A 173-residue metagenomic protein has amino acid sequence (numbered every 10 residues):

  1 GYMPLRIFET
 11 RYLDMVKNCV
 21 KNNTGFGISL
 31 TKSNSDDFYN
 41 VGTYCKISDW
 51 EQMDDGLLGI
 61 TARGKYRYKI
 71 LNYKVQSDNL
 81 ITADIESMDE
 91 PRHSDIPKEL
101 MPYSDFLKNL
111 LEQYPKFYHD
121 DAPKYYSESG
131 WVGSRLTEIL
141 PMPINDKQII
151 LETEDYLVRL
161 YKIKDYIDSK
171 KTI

Functional and structural regions predicted by a protein language model:
G1-I173: N-terminal low-complexity, acidic/polar interaction/targeting segments
